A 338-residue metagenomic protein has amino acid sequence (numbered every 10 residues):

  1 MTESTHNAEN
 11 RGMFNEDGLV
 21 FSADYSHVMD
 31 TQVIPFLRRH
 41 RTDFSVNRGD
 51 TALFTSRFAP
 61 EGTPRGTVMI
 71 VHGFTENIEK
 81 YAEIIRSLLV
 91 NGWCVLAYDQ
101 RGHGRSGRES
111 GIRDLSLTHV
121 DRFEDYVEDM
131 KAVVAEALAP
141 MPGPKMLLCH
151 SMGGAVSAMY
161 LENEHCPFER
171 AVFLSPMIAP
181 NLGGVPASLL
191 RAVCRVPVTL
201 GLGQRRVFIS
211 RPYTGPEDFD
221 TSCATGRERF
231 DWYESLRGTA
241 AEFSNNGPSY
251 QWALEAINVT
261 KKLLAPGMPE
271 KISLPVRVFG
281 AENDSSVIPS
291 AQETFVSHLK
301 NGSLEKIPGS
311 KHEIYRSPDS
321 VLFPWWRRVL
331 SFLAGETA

Functional and structural regions predicted by a protein language model:
M1-N47, L53-P60: An N-terminal hydrophobic leader/cap segment in hydrolases
G73-E76, M152: Active-site glycine-rich loops that stabilize anionic/oxyanionic intermediates across multiple enzyme folds
I78, I85-R113: Conserved alpha/beta-hydrolase
L117-L138: Alpha/beta-hydrolase active-site loop
V156-S244: Alpha/beta-hydrolase-fold enzymes
I272, V278-G280: Short beta-strand/loop motif that positions the catalytic acidic residue of the alpha/beta-hydrolase fold
L274, S285-S297: Short alpha-helix in the alpha/beta-hydrolase fold that links the catalytic acid
S303-A338: Catalytic active-site module of serine/aspartate enzymes centered on a nucleophile-bearing elbow/loop
